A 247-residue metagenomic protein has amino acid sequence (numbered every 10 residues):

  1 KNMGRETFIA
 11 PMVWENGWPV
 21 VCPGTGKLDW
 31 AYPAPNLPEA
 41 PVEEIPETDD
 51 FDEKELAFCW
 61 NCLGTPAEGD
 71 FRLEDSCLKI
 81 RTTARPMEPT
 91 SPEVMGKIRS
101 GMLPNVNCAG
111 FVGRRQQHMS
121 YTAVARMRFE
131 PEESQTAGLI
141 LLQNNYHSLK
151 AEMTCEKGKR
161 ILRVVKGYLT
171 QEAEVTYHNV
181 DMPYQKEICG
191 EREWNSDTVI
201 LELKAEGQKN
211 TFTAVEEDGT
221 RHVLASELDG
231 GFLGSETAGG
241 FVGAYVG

Functional and structural regions predicted by a protein language model:
G4-I9: Structural motif
A10, G17-G247: Extracellular glycan-recognition regions
